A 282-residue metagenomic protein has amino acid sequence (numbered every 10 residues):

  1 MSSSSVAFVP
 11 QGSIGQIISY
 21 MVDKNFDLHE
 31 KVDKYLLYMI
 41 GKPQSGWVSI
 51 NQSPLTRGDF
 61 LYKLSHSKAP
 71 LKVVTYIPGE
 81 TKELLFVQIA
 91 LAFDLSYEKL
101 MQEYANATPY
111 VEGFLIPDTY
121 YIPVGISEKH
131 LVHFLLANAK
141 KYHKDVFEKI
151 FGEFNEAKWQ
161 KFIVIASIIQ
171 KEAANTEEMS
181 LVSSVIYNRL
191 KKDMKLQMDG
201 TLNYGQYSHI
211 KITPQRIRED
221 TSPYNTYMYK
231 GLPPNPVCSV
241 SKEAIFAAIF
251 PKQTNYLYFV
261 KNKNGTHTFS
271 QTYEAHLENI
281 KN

Functional and structural regions predicted by a protein language model:
M1-Q197, T201-Y207, I212, C238-E243 (+2 more regions): Conserved catalytic or metal-liganding residues and their short signature motifs at active sites of enzymes
T213-I249: C-terminal amphipathic alpha-helical segment
